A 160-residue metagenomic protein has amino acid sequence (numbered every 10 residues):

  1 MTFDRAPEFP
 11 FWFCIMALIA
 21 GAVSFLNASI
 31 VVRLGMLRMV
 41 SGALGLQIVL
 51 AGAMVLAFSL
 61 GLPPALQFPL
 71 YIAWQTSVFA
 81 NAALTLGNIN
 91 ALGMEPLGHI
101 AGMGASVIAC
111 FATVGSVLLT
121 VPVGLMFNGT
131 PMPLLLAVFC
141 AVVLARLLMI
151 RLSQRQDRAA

Functional and structural regions predicted by a protein language model:
M1-L18: Loop-to-transmembrane helix entry
M1-T2, R33, L92-L97: Helix-to-coil boundary motifs at intracellular loop junctions of multi-pass secondary transporters
A6, M36, P131-M132: Membrane-helix interface/capping residues of multi-pass secondary transporters
A17-F25, V117: Residue-level signature of mid-helix packing/kink "hotspots" within the transmembrane helices of 12-pass Major
V23-M39, F127: Helix-to-loop junctions at the C-terminal end of transmembrane segments in multipass secondary transporters
R38-N88: C-terminal transmembrane helical hairpin of 12-TM major facilitator-type secondary transporters
F79, I89-G129, V138: A late C-terminal transmembrane helix in Major Facilitator Superfamily
C140-A160: Multi-pass alpha-helical transporter architecture, strongest for 12-TM Major Facilitator/SLC carriers used
